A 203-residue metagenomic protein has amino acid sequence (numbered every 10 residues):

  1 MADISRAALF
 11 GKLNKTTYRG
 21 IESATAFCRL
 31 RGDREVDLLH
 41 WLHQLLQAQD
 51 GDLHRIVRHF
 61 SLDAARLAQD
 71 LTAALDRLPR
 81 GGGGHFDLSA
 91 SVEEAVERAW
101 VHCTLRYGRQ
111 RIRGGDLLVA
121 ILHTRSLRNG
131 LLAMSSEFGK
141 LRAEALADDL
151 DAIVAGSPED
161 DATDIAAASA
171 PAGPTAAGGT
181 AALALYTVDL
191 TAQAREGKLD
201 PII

Functional and structural regions predicted by a protein language model:
M1-I203: Histone-fold recognition with a strong bias for associated Lys/Arg-rich disordered tails
